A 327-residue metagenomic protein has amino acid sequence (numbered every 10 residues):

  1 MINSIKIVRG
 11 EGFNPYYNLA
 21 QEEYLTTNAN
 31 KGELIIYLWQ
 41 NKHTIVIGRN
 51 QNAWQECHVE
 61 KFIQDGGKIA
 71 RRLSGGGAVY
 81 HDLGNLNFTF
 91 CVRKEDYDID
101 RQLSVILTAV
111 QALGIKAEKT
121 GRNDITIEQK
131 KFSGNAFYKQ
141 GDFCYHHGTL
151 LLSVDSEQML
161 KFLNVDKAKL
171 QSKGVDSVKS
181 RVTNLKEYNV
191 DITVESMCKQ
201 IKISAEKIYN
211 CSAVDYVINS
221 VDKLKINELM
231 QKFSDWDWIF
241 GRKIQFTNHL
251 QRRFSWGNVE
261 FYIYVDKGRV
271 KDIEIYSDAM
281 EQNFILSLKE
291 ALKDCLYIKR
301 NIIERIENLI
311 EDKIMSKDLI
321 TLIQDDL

Functional and structural regions predicted by a protein language model:
M1-Y97: N-terminal lobe of the biotin/lipoate ligase/transferase fold
N41-H43, K119-Q129: Short, glycine/charge-rich beta-strand/loop segments that flank catalytic centers and engage negatively charged groups
N85-N123: Contiguous, small/hydrophobic- and glycine-enriched helical/loop subdomains that border and often "cap" functional
V92-D96, K186-D191, Y276-E281: A generic structural motif
I106, G114, S133, G141-R242 (+1 more regions): Long, positively charged amphipathic alpha-helical accessory segments at protein N-termini or as interdomain linkers
I226-Y276: Internal helical hairpin/lid segments
